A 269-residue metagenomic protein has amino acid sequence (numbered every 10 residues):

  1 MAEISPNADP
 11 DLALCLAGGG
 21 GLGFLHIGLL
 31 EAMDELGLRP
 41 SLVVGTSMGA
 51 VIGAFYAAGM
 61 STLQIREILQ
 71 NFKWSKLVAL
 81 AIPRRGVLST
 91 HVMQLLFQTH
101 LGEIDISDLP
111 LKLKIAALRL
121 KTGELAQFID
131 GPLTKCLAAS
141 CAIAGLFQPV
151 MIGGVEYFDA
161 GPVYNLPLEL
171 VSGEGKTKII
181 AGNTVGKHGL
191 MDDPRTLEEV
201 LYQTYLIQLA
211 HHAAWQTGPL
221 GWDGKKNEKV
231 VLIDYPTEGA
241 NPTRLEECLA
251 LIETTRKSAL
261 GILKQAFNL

Functional and structural regions predicted by a protein language model:
M1-T46, A54-L269: Patatin-like phospholipase
